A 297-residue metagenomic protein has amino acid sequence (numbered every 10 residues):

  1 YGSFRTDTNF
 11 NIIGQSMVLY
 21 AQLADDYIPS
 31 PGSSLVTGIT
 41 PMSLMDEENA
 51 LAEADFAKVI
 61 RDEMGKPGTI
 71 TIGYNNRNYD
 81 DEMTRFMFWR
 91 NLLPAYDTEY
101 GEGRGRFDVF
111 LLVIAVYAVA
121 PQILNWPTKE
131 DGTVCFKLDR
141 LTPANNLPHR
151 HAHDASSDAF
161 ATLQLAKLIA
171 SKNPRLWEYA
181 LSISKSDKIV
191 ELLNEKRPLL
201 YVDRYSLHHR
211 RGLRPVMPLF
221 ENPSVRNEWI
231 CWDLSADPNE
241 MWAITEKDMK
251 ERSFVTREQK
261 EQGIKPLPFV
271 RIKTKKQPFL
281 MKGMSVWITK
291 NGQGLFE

Functional and structural regions predicted by a protein language model:
Y1-A52, D62, N222-Q259: Conserved RNase H-like, two-metal-ion catalytic cores of nucleic-acid enzymes
R5-I39, D62-K172, A180-I183: Metal-dependent phosphoesterase core characteristic of DEDDh/y 3'-5' exonuclease domains
A50-L51, K66, L200, L207: Conserved, well-structured beta-alpha core segment at the onset of a catalytic domain
A52-D55, T133: Short secondary-structure boundary/capping elements
F56-I60: Generic hydrophobic alpha-helical segments
S171, S182-K260: Acidic catalytic cores of enzymes that act on phosphate-bearing nucleotides/polynucleotides
E240-W242, F254-E297: Non-catalytic terminal regions of proteins
